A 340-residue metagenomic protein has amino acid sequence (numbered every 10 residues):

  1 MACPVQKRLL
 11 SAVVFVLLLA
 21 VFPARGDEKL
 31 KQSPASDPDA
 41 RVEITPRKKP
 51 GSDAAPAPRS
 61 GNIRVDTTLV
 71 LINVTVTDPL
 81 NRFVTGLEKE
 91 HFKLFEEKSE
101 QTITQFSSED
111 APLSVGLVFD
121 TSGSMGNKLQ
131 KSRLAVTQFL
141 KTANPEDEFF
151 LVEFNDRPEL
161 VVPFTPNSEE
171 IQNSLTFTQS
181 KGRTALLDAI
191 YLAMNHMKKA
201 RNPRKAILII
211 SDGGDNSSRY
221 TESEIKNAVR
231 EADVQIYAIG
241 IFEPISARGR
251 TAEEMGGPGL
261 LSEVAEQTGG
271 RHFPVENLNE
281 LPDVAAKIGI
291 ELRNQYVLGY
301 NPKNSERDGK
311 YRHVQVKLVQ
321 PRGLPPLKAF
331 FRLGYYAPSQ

Functional and structural regions predicted by a protein language model:
M1, V21-R25: Generic low-polarity alpha-helical segments
M1-V13: Bacterial N-terminal signal peptides that target proteins for export
S11-V21: Bacterial N-terminal signal peptides
R25-Q340: Scaffold/interface architecture of coatomer-like assemblies
